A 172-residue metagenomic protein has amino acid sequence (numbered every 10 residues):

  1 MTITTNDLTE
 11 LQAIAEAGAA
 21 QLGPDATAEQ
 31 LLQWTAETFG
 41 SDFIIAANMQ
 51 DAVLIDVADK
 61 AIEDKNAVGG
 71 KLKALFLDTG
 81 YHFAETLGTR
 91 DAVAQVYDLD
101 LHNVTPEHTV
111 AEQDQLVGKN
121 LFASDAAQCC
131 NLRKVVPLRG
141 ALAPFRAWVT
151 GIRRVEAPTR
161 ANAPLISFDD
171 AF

Functional and structural regions predicted by a protein language model:
T2-F172: ATP-dependent adenylation/nucleotidyltransferase module used to activate substrates
